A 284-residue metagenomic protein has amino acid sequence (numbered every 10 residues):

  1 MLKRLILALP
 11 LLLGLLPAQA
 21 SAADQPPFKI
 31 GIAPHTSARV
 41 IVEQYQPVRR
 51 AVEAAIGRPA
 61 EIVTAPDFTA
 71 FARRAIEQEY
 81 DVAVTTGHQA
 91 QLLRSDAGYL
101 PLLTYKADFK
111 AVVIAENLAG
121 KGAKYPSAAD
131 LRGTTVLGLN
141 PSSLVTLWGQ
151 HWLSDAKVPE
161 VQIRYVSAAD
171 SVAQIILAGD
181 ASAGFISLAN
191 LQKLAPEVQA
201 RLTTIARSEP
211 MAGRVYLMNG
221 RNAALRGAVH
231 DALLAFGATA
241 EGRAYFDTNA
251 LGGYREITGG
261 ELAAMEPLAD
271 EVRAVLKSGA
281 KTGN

Functional and structural regions predicted by a protein language model:
A8-P17: Bacterial N-terminal signal peptides
A23-H88: Extracytoplasmic small-molecule ligand-binding "clamshell" domains of the periplasmic binding protein/Venus flytrap
Q25, K29-I30, P34-A51, K110-Q174 (+2 more regions): Bilobed "Venus flytrap"/periplasmic-binding protein-like clamshell domains and structurally analogous long
P26-H35, I41, A107-A115, E197-G237 (+2 more regions): Periplasmic-binding protein-like
P59, L139-K157, L233-N284: Ligand-binding clefts/hinges and TM-proximal coupling segments of bilobed small-molecule sensing domains
I62-R73, T86, Q162-Q174, P210-A212: Short helix-initiation/N-cap motifs at beta->coil->alpha
A65, A72-D130: Acidic, polar ligand-binding/catalytic clefts
V84-D96, D155, I175-L202, A206: A ligand-binding cleft/hinge motif common to bilobed small-molecule-binding domains
